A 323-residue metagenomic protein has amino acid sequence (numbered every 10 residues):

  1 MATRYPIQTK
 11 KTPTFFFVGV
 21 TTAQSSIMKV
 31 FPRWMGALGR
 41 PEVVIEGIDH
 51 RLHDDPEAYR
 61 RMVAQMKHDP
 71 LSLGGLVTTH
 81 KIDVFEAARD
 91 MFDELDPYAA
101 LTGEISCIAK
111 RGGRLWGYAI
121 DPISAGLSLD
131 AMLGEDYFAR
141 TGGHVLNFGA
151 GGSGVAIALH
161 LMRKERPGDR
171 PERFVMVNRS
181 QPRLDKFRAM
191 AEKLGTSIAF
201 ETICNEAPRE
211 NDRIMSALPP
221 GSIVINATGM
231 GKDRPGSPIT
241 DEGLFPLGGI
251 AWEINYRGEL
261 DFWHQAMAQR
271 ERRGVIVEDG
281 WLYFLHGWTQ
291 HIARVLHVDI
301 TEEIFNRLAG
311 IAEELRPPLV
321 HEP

Functional and structural regions predicted by a protein language model:
A2, I7-E135, G258: Phosphate/diphosphate ligand-binding glycine-rich loop within oxidoreductases
P6-K11, F138-T141, E165-D169, A217-P219 (+2 more regions): Short, conserved loop/helix-junction motifs that constitute active-site signature segments in enzyme catalytic cores
G19-T21, G117-P122, L129, L133-P167 (+1 more regions): Glycine-rich adenosine-cofactor-binding loop
I45, E172-V175, G249: Short beta-strand element of Class I
K67, R183, T202-I239: Rossmann-like NAD(P)-binding element
P97, S106-K110, T228-R307: Rossmann-fold NAD(P)-binding glycine/threonine-rich loop
R166-S197, E201-E206: NAD(P)-binding Rossmann-fold cofactor-contacting core
E302-P323: A short, charged, Gly/Pro-tolerant segment at domain boundaries
